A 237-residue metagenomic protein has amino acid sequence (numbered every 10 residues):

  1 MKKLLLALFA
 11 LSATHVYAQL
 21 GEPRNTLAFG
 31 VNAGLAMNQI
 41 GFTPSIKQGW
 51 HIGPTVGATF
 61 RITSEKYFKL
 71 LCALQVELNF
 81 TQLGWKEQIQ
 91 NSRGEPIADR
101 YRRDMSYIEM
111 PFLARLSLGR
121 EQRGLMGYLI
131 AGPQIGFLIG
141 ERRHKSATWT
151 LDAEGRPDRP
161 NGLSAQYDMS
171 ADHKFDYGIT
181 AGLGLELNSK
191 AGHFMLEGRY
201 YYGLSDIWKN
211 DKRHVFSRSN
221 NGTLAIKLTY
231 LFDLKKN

Functional and structural regions predicted by a protein language model:
Q19-L27, E65-C72, G119-M126, N188-H193 (+1 more regions): Short loop/turn motifs that connect adjacent beta-strands in outer-membrane beta-barrel proteins
Q19-T59: Short glycine/proline- and aromatic-enriched beta-strand/turn motifs that initiate or cap beta-hairpins
N25-L27, Q48-P54, D104-M110, L125 (+2 more regions): Residues that define the transmembrane beta-barrel architecture of outer-membrane proteins
L35-Q39, F80-G84, S106-E109, L116-L118 (+3 more regions): Transmembrane beta-strands of outer-membrane beta-barrel pores
G41-I46, K86-R93, E141-W149, I207-R213: Outer-membrane beta-barrel translocator domains and adjoining extracellular loop/strand segments of Gram-negative
G41-K47, E95-R102, Q166-S170, D211-F216: Extracellular loop and loop/strand-boundary signature of outer-membrane beta-barrel proteins
A114-M195, R199-K209: Outer-membrane beta-barrel transmembrane domain signature
N220-N237: Outer-membrane beta-barrel "beta-signal"
